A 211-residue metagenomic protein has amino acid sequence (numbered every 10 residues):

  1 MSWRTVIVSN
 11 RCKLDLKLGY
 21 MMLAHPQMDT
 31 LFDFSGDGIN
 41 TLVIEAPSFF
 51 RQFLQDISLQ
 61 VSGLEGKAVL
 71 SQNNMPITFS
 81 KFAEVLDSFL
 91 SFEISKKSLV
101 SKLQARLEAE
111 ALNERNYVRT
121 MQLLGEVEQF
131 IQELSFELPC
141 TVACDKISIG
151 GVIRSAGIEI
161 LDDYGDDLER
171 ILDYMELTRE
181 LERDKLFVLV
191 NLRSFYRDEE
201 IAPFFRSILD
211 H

Functional and structural regions predicted by a protein language model:
W3, I7-V100: Glycine-rich P-loop/Walker A and Walker A-like loops and their local beta1-loop-alpha1 context in P-loop NTPases
D33-F34, T178-E182, S207-H211: Conserved catalytic network of the ASCE P-loop NTPase/AAA+ motor domain
P47-F50, E159-G165, N191-D198: Short acidic, S/G/P-rich loop/turn micro-motifs used as interaction or catalytic elements
A83-V127: A basic- and aromatic-enriched beta-loop-alpha substructure that forms the phosphate/nucleotide- and DNA/RNA-contacting
T120-D167: Conserved P-loop NTPase mechanochemical-coupling segment
D167-R183: GG-anchored amphipathic helix commonly corresponding to the ABC/SMC/Rad50 NBD signature/C-loop
T178-D198: Conserved P-loop NTPase "ATPase switch" module shared by AAA+ and STAND
L192-H211: Conserved Walker B catalytic segment
